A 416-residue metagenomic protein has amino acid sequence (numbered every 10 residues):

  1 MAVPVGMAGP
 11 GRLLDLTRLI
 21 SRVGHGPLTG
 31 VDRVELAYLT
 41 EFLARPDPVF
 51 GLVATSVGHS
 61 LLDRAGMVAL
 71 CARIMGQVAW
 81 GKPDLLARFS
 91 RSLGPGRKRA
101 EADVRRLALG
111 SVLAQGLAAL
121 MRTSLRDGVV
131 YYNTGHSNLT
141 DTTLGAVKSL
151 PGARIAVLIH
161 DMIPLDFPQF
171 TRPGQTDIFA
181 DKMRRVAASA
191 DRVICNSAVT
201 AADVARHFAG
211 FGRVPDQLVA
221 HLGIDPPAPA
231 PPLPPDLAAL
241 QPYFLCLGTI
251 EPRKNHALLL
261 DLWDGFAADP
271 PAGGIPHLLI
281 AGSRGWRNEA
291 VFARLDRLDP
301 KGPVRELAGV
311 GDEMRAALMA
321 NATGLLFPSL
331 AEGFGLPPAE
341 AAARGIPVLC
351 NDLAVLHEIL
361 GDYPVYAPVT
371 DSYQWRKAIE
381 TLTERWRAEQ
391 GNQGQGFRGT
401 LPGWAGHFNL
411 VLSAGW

Functional and structural regions predicted by a protein language model:
M1-W416: Carbohydrate transferase catalytic cores enriched for Leloir-type hexosyltransferases
